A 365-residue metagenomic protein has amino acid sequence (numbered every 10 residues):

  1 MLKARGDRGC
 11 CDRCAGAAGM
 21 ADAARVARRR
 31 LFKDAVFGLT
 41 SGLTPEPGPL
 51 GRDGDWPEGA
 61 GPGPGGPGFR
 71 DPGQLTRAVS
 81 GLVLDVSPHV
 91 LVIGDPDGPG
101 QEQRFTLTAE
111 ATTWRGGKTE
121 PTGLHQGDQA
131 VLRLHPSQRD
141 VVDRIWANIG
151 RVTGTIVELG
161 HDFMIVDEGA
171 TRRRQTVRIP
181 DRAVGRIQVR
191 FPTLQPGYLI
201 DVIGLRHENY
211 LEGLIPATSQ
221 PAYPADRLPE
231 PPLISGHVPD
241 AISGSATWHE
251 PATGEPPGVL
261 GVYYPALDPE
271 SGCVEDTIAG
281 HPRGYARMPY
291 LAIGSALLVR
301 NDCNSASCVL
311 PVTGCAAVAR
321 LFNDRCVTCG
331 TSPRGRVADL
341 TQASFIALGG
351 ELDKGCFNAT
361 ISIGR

Functional and structural regions predicted by a protein language model:
L2-P64, G68-P72, R77-S80, D85 (+5 more regions): Secreted/periplasmic proteins
P67, Q101-T122, D140-V141, R173-P192: A cross-kingdom feature marking solvent-exposed beta-strand/loop segments within repeated, beta-rich binding/scaffold
P88, E110-T112, H161, R182 (+1 more regions): Disulfide-stabilized cysteine-rich extracellular repeat microdomains
P88-G94, H161-D167: Short aromatic-glycine-enriched beta-strand elements
G94-P96, D167-G169, R300-D302: A generic structural motif
G98-G100, A170-R172, S305: Glycine-centered tight beta-turn/hairpin loop motif at sheet-sheet or coil-to-beta transitions
Q138, G150-V152: Long, charged/polar, surface-exposed segments that mediate recognition or autoinhibition
W146-A147: Surface loop/turn motifs at the tips and blade-to-blade linkers of beta-strand repeat domains
